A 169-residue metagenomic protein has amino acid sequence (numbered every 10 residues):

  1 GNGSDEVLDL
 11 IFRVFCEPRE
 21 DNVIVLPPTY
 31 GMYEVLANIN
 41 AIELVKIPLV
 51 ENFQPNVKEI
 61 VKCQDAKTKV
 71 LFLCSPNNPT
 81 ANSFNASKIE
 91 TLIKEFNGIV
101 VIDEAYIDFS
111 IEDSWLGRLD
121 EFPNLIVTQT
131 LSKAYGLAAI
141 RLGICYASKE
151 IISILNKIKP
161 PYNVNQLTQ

Functional and structural regions predicted by a protein language model:
G1-N22, N40: Phosphate-binding glycine-rich loop
D21, K69, L125: Conserved acidic residues
P27, K46-E51, E104, Q129: Short beta->alpha connector loops at strand-helix junctions that form conserved, small/polar/Pro-enriched
N38, P55-A66, P79-A134: Active-site pre-lysine segment of PLP-dependent enzymes
L44-P48, V70-P76, V100-D103: Short beta-strands and strand-loop turn motifs
N124-Q169: PLP-dependent aminotransferase class I/II
